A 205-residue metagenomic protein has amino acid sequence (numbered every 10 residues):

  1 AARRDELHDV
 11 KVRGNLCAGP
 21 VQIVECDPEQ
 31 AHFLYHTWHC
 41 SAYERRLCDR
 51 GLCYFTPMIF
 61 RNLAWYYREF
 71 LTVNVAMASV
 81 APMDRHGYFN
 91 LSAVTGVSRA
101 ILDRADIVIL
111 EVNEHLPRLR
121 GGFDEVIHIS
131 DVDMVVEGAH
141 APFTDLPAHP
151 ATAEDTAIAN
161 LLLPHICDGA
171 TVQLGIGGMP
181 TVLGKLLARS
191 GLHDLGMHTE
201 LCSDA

Functional and structural regions predicted by a protein language model:
A1-A205: Conserved alpha/beta enzyme-core scaffold
